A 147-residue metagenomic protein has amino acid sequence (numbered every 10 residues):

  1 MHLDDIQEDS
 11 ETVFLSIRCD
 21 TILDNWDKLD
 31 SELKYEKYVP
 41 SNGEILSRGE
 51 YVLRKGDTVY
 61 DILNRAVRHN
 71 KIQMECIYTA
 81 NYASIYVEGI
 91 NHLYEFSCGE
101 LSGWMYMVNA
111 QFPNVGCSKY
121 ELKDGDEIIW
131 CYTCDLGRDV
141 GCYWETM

Functional and structural regions predicted by a protein language model:
M1-M147: Ubiquitin-like/PB1-type beta-grasp interaction modules and other compact soluble beta-rich domains
